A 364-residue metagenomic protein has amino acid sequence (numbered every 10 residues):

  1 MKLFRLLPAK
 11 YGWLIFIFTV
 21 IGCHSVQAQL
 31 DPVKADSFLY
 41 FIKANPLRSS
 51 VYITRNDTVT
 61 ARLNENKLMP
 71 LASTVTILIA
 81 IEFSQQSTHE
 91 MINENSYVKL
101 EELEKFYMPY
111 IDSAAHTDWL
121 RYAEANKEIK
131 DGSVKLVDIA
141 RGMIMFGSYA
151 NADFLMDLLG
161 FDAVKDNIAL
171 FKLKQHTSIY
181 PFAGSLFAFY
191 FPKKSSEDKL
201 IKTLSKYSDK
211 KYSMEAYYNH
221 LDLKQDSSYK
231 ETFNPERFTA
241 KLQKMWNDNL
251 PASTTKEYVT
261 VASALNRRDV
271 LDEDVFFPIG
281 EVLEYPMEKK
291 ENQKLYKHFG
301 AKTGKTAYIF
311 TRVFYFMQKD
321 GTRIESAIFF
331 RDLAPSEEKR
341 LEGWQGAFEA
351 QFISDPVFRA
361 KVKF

Functional and structural regions predicted by a protein language model:
M1-P32: Bacterial Sec-dependent N-terminal signal peptides
A28-Y190: Active-site-adjacent loops and short helices of periplasmic peptidoglycan-processing enzymes
L30-L39, Y217-K224, K230-F364: Structured C-terminal helix/loop/strand segments within mature extracytoplasmic catalytic/sensor domains
I42-L47, F83-S84, I201-K206, R267-V270: Short N-terminal helix-initiation segments at or just after the protein's N-terminus
L100-I111, S195-M214, T303-I324: A broadly tuned preference for mixed-charge, low-complexity surface segments
I111, F171, A183, S196 (+3 more regions): Short alpha-helix boundary/capping motifs
L120-E128, S195-K199, G300-A301: Carbohydrate-binding/catalytic loop surfaces
A140-E257, V261: Mid-domain, small-residue-enriched loop/turn segments at the edges of structured enzyme/sensor domains
